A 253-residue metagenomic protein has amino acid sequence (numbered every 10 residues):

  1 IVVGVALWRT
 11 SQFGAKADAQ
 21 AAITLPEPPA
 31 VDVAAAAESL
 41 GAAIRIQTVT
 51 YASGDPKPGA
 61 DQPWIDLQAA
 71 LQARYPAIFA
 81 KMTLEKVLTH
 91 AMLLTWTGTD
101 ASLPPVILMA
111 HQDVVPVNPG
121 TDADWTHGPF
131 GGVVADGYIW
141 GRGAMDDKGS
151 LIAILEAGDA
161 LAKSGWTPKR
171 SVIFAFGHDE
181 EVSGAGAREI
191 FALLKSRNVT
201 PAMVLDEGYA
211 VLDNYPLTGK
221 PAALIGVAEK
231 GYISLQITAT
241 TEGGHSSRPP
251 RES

Functional and structural regions predicted by a protein language model:
V2-A144, L161-K163, T167-P168: Acidic/His- and Gly-rich active-site-bordering loop/insert found across diverse amide/peptide-bond hydrolases
A15-Q20, L194-R197, A202, A210-T218 (+2 more regions): Acidic-enriched catalytic cores of C-N bond-cleaving enzymes acting on peptides and small amides
T50-Y51, D100-A101, Q112-V115, D179-S183 (+2 more regions): Solvent-exposed loop/turn segments at secondary-structure junctions within structured extracellular/periplasmic domains
G54-D55, V117-D122, A185-R188, Y215-L217 (+1 more regions): Short, solvent-exposed loop/turn and secondary-structure capping segments
T97, T238-E242: Solvent-exposed residues in well-ordered beta-strands and their adjoining turns, especially edge/terminal strands
G128-G131, Y232-T238: Active-site-adjacent bridging/hinge elements
Y138-I139, A144-L224: Acidic/histidine-rich catalytic neighborhood of metal-dependent amide-processing enzymes
M145, T241-S247: A generic structural motif
